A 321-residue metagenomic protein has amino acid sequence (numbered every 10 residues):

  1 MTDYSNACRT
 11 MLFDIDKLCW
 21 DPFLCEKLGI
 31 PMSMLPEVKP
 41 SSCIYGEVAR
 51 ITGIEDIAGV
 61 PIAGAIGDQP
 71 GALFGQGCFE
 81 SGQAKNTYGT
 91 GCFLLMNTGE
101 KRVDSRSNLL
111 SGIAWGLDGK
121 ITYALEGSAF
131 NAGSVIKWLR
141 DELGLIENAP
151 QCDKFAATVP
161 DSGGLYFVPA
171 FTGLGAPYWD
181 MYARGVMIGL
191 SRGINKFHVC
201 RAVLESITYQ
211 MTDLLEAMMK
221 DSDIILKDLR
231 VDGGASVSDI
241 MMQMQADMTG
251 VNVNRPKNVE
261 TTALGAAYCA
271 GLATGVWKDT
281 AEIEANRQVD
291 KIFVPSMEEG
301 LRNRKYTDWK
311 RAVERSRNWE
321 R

Functional and structural regions predicted by a protein language model:
M1-T2, N6, M11-P22, E26-K27 (+1 more regions): Active-site core segments that coordinate phosphate-bearing ligands/cofactors across diverse enzyme families
P31-L35: A conserved beta-strand/loop element that lines the FAD pocket in flavoprotein oxidoreductases
E37-I44: Gly/charged, well-structured mid-domain segments that form the phosphate/adenylate-handling core of ATP-dependent
